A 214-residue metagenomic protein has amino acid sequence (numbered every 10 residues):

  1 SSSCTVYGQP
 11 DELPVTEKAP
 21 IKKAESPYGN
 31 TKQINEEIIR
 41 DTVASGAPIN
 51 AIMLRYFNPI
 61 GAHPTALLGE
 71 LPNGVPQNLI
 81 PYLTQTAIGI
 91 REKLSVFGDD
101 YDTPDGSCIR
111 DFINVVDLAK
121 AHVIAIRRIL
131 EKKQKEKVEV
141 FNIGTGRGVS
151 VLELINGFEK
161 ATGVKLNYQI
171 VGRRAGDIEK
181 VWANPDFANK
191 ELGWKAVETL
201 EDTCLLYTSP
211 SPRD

Functional and structural regions predicted by a protein language model:
S2: Conserved NAD(P)H cofactor-binding loop of Rossmann-fold oxidoreductase domains
T5-N58, L67-N78: Catalytic helix-loop patch of NAD(P)-dependent Rossmann-fold dehydrogenases
S26, G74, N78, R110-V116 (+4 more regions): Residue-level signal for the nucleotide or nucleotide-sugar donor/cofactor binding architecture
A51, L94, L166-Y168: Generic structural signal for residues in well-ordered beta-strands
G61-A62, T84-D102, R110-E139: Alpha-helical substrate-binding/gating segment
L83, A121-R173: Mid/C-terminal beta-alpha module of Rossmann-like enzyme folds, strongest in SDR-family dehydrogenases/epimerases
V140, V171-K195: Conserved C-terminal active-site "lid" loop/helix of NAD(P)H-dependent oxidoreductases that clamps the redox cofactor
Y207-D214: Conserved small/polar residues in nucleotide/adenosyl-binding loops
